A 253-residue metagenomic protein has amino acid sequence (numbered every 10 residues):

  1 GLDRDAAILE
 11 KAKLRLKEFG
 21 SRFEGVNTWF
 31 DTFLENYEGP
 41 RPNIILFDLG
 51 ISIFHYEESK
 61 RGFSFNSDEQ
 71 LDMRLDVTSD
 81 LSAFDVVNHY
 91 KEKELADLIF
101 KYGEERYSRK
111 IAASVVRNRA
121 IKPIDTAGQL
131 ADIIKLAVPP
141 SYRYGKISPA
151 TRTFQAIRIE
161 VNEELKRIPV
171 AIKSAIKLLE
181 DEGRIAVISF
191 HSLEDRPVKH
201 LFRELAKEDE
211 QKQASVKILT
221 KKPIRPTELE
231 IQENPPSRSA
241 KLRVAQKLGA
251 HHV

Functional and structural regions predicted by a protein language model:
G1-V253: S-adenosyl-L-methionine-dependent methyltransferase catalytic core, i.e., the SAM/SAH-binding region
